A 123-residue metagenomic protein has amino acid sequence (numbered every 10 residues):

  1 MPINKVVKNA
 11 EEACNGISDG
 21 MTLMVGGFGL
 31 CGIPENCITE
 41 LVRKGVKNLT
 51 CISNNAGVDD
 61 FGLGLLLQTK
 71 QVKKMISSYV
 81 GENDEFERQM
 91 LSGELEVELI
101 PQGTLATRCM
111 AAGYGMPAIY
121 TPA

Functional and structural regions predicted by a protein language model:
M1-A123: Conserved alpha/beta enzyme-core scaffold
